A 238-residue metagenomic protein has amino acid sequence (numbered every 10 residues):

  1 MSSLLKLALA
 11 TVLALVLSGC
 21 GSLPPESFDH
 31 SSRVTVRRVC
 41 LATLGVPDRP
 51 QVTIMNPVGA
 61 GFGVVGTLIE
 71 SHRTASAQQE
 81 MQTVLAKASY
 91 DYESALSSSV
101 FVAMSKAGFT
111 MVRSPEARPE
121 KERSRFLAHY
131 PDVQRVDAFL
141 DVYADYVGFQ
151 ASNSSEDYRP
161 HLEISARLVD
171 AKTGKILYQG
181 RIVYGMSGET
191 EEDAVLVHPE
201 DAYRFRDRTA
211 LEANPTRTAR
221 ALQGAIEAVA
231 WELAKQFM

Functional and structural regions predicted by a protein language model:
M1-C20: Sec-dependent bacterial lipoprotein signal peptides
C20-A107, W231-M238: A structural "domain/chain start" motif
G21-E26, E122-I176: Surface-exposed short loop/turn segments
P47-D48, R118-P119, D145-F149, V183-E189: Solvent-exposed loop/turn segments at secondary-structure junctions within structured extracellular/periplasmic domains
E80-S89, A171-A230: Short secondary-structure boundary motifs at beta->alpha junctions and helix caps
A88-V147, R208: Short, solvent-exposed, polar/charged sequence segments at loop or secondary-structure edges
V112-A117, E156, L177-G180: Short acidic alpha-helical/loop segments enriched in Asp/Glu that coordinate divalent cations
